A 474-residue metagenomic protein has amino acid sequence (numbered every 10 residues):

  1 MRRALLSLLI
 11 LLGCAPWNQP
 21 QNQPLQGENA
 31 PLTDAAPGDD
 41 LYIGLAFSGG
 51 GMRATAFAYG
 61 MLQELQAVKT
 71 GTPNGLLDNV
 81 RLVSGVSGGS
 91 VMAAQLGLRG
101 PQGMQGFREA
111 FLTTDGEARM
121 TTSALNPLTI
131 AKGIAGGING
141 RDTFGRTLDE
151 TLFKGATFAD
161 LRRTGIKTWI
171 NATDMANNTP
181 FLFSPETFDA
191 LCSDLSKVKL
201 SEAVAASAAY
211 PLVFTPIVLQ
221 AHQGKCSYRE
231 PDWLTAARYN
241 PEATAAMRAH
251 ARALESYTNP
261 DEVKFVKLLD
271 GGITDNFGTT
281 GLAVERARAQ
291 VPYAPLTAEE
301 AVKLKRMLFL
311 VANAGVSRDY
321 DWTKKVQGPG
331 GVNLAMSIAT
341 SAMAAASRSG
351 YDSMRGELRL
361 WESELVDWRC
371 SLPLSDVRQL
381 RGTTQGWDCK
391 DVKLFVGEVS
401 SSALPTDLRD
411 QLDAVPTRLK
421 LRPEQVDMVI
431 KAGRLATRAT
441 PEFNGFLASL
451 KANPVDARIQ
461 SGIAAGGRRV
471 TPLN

Functional and structural regions predicted by a protein language model:
M1-C14: Sec-dependent bacterial lipoprotein signal peptides
G13-N474: Catalytic domains of lipid- and phosphate-ester/thioester hydrolases
